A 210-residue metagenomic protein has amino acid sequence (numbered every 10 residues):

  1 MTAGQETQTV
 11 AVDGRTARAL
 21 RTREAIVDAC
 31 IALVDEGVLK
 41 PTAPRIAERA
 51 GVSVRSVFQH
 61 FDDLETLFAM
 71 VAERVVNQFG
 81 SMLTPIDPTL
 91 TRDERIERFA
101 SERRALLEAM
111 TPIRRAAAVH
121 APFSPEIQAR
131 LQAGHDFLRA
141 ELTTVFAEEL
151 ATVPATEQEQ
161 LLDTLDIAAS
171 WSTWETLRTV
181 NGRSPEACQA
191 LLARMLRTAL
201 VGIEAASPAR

Functional and structural regions predicted by a protein language model:
M1-R21, P208-R210: N-terminal intrinsically disordered/low-complexity leader segments
R15-A29, E157: N-terminal positioning helix adjacent to the helix-turn-helix/winged-helix DNA-binding module
A25, A32-T66, M70: Helix-turn-helix
D35-P41, E48, A69-F99: Amphipathic alpha-helical linker/stalk segments
K40-T42, L64, T152-A155, R210: Short glycine/proline-centered loop/turn elements that form peptide/ligand docking sites
F61, V119-F123, A168-W171: Short helix-capping/turn signature of helix-turn-helix
A105-R115, P125-T152, Q158-D163, A190-V201: Amphipathic alpha-helical packing segments from all-alpha helical-bundle domains
T144, L162-R183, T198-S207: Amphipathic C-terminal alpha-helical segment
